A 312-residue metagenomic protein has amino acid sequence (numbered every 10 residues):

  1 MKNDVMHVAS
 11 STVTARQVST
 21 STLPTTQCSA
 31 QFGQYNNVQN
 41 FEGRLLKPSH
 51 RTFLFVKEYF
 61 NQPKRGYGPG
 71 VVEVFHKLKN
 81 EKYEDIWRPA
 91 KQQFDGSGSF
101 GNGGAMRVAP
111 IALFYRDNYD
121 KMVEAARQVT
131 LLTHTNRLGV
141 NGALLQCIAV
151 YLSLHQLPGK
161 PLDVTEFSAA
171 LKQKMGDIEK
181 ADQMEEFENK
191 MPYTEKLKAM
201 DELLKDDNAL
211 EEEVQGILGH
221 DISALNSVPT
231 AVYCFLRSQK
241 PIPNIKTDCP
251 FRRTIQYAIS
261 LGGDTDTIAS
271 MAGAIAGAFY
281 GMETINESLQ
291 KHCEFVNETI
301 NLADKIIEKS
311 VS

Functional and structural regions predicted by a protein language model:
M1-S312: Structured, active/binding-site neighborhoods that engage oxygen-rich ligands
